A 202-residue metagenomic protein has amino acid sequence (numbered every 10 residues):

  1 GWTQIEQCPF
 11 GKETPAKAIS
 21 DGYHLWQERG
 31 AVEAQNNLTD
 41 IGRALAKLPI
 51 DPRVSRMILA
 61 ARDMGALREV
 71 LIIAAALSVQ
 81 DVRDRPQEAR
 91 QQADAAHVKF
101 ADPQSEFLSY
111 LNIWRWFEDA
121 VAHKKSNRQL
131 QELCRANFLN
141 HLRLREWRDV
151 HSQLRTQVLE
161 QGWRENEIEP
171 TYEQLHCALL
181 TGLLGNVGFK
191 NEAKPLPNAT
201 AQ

Functional and structural regions predicted by a protein language model:
G1-Q202: Second RecA-like catalytic domain
